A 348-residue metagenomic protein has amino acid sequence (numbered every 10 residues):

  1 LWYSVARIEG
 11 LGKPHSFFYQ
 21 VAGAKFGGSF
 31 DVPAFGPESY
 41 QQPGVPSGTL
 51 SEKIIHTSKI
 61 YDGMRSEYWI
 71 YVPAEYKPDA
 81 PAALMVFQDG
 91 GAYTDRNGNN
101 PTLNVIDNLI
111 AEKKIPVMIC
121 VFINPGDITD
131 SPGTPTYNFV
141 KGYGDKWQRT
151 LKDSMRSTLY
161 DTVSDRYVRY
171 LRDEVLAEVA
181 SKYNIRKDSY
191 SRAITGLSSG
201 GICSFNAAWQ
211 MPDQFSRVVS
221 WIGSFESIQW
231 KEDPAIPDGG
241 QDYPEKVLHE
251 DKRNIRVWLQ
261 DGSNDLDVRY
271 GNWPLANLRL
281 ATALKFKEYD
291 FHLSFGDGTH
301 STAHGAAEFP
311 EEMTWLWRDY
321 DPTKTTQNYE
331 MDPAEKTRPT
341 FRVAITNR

Functional and structural regions predicted by a protein language model:
L1-R348: Non-catalytic cap/lid and distal C-terminal segments of serine-dependent acyl enzymes
